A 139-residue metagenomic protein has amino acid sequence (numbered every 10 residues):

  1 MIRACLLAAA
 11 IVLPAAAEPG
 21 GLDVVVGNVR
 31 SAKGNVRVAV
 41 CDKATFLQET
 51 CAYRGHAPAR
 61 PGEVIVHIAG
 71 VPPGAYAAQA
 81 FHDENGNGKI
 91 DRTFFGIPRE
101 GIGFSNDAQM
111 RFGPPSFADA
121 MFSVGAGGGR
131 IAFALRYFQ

Functional and structural regions predicted by a protein language model:
A8-A17: Hydrophobic h-region of N-terminal signal peptides that target proteins for export in Gram-negative bacteria
L22-V29, V38, F133: A short, amphipathic beta-strand motif
Q48-P61: Short, acidic Ser/Thr/Gly-rich low-complexity loop/linker segments typical of extracellular and cell-surface proteins
R60, P72-P73: Surface-exposed loops/turns
V64-G70, F133: Exposed aromatic-hydrophobic patches
G74-A80: A short tyrosine-centered beta-strand micro-motif
E84-R92: Acidic, glycine-anchored loop motifs typical of Ca2+
E100-F138: Extracellular beta-sheet/turn segments enriched in Thr/Pro/Gly and aliphatic residues
